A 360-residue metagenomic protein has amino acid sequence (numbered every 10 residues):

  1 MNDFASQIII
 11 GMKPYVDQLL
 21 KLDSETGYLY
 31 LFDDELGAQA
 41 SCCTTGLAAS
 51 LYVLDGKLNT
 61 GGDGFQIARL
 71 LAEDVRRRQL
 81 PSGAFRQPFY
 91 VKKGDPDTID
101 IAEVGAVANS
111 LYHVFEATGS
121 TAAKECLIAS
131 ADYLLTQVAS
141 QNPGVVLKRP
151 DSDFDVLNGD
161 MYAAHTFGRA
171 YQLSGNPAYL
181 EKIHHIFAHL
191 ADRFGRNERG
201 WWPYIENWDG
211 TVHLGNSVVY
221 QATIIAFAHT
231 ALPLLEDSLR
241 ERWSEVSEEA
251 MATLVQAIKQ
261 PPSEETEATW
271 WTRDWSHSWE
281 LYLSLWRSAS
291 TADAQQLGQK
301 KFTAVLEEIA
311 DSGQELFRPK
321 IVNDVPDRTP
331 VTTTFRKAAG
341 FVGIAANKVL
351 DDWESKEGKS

Functional and structural regions predicted by a protein language model:
M1-I99, V104-E116, A123-A131, L180-H184 (+3 more regions): Extracellular glycan-targeting catalytic surfaces
M1-K13, V53-A72, Y112-A131, A170-H185 (+3 more regions): Structural helix-adjacent loops and short alpha-helical linkers that scaffold large soluble proteins
Q7, Q18, L31-E35, D55 (+18 more regions): Generic signature of intrinsically disordered, low-complexity segments enriched in small/polar residues
M12-Q39, R76-P96, L134-F154, Y179 (+3 more regions): Glycine- and aromatic-rich loop/turn segments at beta-sheet edges
L19-L22, L29-L31, L36, L47 (+23 more regions): Generic detector of leucine side chains in alpha-helical contexts
G37-G56, D97-E116, F154-Q172, T211-P233 (+2 more regions): Well-ordered alpha-helical segments within folded domains of soluble proteins
I99-D100, L111-E116, A123-F194, G200 (+5 more regions): Eukaryote-skewed repeat-based solenoidal scaffolds used as protein-protein interaction platforms, primarily
